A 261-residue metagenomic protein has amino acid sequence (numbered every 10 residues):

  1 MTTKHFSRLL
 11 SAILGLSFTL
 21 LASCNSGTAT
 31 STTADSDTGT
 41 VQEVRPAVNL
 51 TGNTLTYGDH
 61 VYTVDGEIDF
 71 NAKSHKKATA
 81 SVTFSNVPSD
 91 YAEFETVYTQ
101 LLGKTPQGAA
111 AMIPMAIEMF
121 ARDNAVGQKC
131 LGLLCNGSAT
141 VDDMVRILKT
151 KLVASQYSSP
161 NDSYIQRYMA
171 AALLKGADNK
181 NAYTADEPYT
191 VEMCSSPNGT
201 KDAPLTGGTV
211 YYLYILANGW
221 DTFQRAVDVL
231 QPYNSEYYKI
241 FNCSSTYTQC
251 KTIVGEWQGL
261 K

Functional and structural regions predicted by a protein language model:
T2-A12: Bacterial N-terminal signal peptides that target proteins for export
L20-S23: C-terminal motif of bacterial Sec signal peptides marking the signal peptidase cleavage site
N25-G27: Bacterial signal peptide processing site
T32-Y57: Post-signal peptide N-terminal segment of mature Sec-exported envelope proteins
T63-L173: Core segments of small alpha/beta cavity-forming domains
V145-N218: Surface-exposed, charged secondary-structure patches
Y212-Y214, G219-L260: Short beta-strand edge/turn micro-motifs at domain boundaries
